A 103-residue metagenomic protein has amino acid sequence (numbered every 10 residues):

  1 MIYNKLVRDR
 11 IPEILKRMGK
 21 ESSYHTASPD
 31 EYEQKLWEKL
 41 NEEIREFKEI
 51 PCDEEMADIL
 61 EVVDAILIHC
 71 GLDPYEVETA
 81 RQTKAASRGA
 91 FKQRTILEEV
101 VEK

Functional and structural regions predicted by a protein language model:
M1-K103: Flexible "arm" and connector segments at domain edges
